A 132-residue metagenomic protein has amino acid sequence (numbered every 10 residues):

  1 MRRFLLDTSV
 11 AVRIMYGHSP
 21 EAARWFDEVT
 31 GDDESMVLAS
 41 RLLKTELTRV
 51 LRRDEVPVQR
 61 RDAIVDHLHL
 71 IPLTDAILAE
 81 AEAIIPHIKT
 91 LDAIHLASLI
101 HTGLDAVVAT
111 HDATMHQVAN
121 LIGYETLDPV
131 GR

Functional and structural regions predicted by a protein language model:
M1-A39, L51-A63, Y124, V130-R132: Short, well-structured N-terminal submotif of metal-dependent ribonuclease cores
M1-R3, T30, S40, K44 (+1 more regions): Acidic, PIN/NYN-like endoribonuclease modules and their adjacent C-terminal/linker elements
L6, L38-A39, P72, T90-A93 (+1 more regions): Short beta-strand scaffold positions
V10-A11, L43, I77, H95 (+1 more regions): Alpha-helix capping/helix-boundary segments
A22-A23, K44, R61, L78 (+1 more regions): A general structural signal for well-ordered alpha-helical segments in protein cores
S35, L68, A106: Short, conserved active-site loop motifs that form the nucleotide-linked donor/cofactor pocket
D66-K89, A93-S98: Acidic catalytic patch
